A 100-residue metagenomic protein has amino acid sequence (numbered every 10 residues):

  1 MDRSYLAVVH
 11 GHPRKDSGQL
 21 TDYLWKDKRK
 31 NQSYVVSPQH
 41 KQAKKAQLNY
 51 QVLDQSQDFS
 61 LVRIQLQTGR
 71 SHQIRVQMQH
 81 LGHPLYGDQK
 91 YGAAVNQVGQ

Functional and structural regions predicted by a protein language model:
M1-Q100: RNA pseudouridine synthases
